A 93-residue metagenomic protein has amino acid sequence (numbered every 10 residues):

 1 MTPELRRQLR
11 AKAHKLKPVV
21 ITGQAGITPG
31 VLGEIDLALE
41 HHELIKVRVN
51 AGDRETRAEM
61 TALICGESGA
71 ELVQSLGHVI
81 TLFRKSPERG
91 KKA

Functional and structural regions predicted by a protein language model:
M1-A93: Positively charged, polar, low-complexity stretches
